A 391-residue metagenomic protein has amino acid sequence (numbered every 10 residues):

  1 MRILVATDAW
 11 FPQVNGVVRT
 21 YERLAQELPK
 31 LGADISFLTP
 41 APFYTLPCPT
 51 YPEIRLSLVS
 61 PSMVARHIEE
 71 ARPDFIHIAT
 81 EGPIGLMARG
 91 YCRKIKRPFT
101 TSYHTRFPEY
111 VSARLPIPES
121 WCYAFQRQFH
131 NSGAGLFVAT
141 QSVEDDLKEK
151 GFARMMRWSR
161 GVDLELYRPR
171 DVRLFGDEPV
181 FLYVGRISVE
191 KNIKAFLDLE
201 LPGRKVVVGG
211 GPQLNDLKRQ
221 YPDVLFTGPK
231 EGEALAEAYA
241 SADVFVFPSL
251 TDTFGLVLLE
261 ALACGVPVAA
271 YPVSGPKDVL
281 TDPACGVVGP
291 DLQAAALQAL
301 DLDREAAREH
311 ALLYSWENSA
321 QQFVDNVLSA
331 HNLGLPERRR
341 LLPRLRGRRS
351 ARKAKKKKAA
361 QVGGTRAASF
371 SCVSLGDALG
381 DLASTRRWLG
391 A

Functional and structural regions predicted by a protein language model:
I68, P229-K230, E237-A242, F323: Short alpha-helical donor nucleotide-sugar binding micro-motif in glycosyltransferases
P98-T100, E109-Q128, V138, L164: Nucleotide-sugar donor phosphate/pyrophosphate-binding loop at the beta->alpha transition of glycosyltransferases
A124-P169, G176: Donor nucleotide-sugar binding/catalytic pocket of nucleotide-sugar-dependent glycosyltransferases
R173-V208: Conserved donor-binding/catalytic core segment of Leloir-type glycosyltransferases
N215-A234: Nucleotide-activated donor-binding/catalytic signature segment of Leloir-type glycosyltransferases, i.e., the conserved
L250: Aromatic "clamp/platform" in nucleotide-sugar-dependent glycosyltransferases that forms part of the donor/acceptor
P267-A270: Short hydrophobic beta-strand element within catalytic cores of glycosyltransferases and related nucleotide-activated
D301-R349: A charged, aromatic-enriched C-terminal amphipathic alpha-helix characteristic of glycosyltransferases across folds
